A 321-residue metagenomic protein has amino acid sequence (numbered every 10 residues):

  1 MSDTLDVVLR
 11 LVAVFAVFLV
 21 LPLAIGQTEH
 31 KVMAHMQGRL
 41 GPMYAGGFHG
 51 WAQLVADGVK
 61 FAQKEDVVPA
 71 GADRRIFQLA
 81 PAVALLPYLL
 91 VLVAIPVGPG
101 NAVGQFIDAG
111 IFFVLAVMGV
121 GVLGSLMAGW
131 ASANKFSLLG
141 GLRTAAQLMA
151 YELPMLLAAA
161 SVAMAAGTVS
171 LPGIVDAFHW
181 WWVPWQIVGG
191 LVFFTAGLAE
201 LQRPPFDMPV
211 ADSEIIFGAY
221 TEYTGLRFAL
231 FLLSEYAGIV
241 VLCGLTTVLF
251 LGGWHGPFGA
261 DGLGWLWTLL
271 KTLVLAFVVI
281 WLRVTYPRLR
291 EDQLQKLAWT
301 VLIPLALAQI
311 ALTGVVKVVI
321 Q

Functional and structural regions predicted by a protein language model:
M1-Q321: Selective transmembrane helix interface/packing segments
